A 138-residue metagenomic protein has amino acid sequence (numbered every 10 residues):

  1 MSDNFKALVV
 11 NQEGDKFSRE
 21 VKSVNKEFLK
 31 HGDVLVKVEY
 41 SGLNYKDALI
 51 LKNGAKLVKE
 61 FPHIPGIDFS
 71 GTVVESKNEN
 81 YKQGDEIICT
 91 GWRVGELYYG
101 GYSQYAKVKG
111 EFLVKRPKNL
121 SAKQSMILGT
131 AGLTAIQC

Functional and structural regions predicted by a protein language model:
S2-L8, V34: Short structural boundary motif marking the start of a folded domain
D3, E20-K22, F69: Short beta-strand or tight-loop elements that sit immediately N-terminal to catalytic metal-binding acidic residues
A7, V38, A135: Terminal peptide-recognition signature
D15-V21, G54-A55: Short gly/ser/thr-rich secondary-structure transition/capping motifs
N25-L43, G54-V94, G100, F112 (+1 more regions): Glycine-rich beta-strand-centered segment in the early N-terminal region that forms part of a ligand/cofactor-binding
K46-L51: Cytochrome P450 core scaffold surrounding the K-helix E-X-X-R motif and the conserved "meander" helix-loop region
T90-C138: NAD(P)H dinucleotide-binding glycine-rich loop of Rossmann-like/cofactor-binding domains, especially the beta1-alpha1
